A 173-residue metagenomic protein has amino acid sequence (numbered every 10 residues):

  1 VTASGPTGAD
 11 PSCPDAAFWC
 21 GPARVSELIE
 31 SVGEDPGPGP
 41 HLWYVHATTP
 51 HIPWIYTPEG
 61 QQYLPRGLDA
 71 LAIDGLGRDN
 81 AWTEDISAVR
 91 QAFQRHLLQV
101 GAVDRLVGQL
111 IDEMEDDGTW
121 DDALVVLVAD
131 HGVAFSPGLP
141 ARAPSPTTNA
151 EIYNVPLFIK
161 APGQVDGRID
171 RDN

Functional and structural regions predicted by a protein language model:
V1-N173: Catalytic domains that recognize anionic headgroups
